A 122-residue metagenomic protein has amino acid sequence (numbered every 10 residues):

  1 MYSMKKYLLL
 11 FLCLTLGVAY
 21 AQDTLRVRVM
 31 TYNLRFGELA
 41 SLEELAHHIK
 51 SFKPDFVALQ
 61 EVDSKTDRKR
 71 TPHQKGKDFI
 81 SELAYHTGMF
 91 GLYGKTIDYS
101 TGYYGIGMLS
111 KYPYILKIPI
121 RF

Functional and structural regions predicted by a protein language model:
M1-Y7: Positively charged n-region of N-terminal signal peptides that target proteins for export
Y7-L16: Sec-dependent N-terminal signal peptides
L9, L45, I80: Generic structural marker for isolated residues within well-ordered, non-membrane alpha-helices of soluble domains
A19-D23: Boundary at the C-terminal end of the N-terminal hydrophobic targeting segment
L25-R28, Y103-G105: Residues that flank catalytic or metal-binding motifs in active/ligand-binding sites
V27-L34, L45-H73, L109: Active-site beta-strand/loop signature of hydrolases that rely on acidic residues for catalysis
G37-E43: Start-of-domain marker
V62-F122: Structured beta-strand-rich core segments of catalytic domains in phosphoester-bond hydrolases
